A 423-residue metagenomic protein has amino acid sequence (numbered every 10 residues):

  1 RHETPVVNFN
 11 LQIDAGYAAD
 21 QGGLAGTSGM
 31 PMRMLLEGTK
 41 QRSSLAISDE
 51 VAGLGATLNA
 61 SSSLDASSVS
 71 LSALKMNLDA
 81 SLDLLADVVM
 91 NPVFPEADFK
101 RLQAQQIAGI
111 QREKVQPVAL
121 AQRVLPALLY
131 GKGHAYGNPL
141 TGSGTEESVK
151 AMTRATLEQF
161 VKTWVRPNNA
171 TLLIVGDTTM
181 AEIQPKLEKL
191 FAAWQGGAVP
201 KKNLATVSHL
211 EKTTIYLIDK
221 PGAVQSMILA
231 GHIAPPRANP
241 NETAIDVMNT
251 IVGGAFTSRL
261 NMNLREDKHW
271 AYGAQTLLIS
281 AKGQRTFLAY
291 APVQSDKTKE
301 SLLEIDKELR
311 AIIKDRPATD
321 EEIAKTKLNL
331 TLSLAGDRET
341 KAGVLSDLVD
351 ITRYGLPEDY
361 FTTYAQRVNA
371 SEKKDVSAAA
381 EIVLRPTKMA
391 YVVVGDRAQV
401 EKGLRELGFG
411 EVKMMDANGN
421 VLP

Functional and structural regions predicted by a protein language model:
R1-E3, P423: Peptidyl-prolyl cis-trans isomerase
E3-L36, R42-M90, L102-Q103, I107-Q111 (+8 more regions): M16 family metallopeptidases and their MPP-like homologs
N91-F94, F99, M152-R154: Peptidyl-prolyl cis-trans isomerase
H134-Y136, R166, T171-P236, R338 (+1 more regions): An aromatic/glycine/proline-enriched structural segment found at the starts of mature extracellular/organellar domains
P240-M248, V252, R265, P386 (+1 more regions): PPIase-associated folding chaperone regions across multiple families
